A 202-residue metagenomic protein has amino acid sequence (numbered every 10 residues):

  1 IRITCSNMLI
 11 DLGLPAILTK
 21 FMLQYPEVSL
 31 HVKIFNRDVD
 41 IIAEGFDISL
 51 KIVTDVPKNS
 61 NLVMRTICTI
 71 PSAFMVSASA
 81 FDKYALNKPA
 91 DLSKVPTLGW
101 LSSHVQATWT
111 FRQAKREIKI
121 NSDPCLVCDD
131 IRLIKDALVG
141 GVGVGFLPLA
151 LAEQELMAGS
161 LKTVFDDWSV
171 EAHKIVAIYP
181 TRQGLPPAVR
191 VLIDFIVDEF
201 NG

Functional and structural regions predicted by a protein language model:
R2-N59: Central regulatory/effector-binding core of bacterial HTH transcription factors
R2-T4, S49, L98, G145 (+1 more regions): Short, well-ordered beta-strand segments
I3, L30-V32, F74, I120 (+1 more regions): Preference for bulky hydrophobic residues occupying beta-strand positions in well-ordered beta-sheet regions
S6, S77, P180-T181: Residue-level recognition of the GNAT/N-acetyltransferase active site
G13-I17, E44, L62, N87 (+2 more regions): Generic recognition of short, well-ordered alpha-helical segments
A43-G45, P57-I175, G202: C-terminal regulatory
V164-G202: A late-sequence structural motif
